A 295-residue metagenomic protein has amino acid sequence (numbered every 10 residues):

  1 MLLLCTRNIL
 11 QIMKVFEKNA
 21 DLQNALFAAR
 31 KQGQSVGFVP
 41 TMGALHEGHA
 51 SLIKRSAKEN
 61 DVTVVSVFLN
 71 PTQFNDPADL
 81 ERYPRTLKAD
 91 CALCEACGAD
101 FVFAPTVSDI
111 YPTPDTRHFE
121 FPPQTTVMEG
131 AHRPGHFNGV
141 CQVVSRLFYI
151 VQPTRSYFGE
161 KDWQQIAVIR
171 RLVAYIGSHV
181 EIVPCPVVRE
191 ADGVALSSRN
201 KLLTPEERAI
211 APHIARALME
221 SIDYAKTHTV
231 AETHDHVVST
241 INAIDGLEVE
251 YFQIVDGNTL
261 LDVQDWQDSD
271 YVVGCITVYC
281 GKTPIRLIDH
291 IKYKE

Functional and structural regions predicted by a protein language model:
L4-T6, S269: Enriched - but not universal
T6-G246, V255, T259, I291-K292: Nucleotidyltransferase catalytic core that binds NTPs
H236-E295: Phosphate/ribose-recognition catalytic cores of enzymes acting on nucleotide-derived substrates
